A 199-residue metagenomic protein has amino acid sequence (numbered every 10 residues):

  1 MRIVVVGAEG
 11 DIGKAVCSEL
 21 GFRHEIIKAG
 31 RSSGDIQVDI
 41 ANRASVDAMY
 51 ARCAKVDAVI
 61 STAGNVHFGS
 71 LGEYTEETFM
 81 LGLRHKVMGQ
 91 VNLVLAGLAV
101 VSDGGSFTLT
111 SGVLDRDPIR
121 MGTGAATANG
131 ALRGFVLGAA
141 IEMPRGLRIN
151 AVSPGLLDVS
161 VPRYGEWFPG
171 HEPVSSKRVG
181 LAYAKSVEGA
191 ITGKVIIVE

Functional and structural regions predicted by a protein language model:
V4-E19: N-terminal Rossmann NAD(P)H-binding glycine-rich loop of SDR-like oxidoreductase domains
G30-A44: Rossmann-fold cofactor-recognition segment
I40-V56: Conserved Rossmann-fold cofactor-binding substructure of NAD(P)-dependent oxidoreductases
I60-G69: Conserved NAD(P)H cofactor-binding loop of Rossmann-fold oxidoreductase domains
S70-L71, T78-M80: Substrate-binding pocket helix/loop in short-chain dehydrogenase/reductase
G82-L83, V91-N92, S106-I141, S153-L156: Catalytic loop of short-chain dehydrogenase/reductase
P144-L147, A151-S153, L157-E199: C-terminal helical subdomain
